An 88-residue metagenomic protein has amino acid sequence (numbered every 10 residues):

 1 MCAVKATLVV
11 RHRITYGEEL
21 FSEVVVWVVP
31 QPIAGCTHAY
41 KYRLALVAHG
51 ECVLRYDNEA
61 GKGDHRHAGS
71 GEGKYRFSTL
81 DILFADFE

Functional and structural regions predicted by a protein language model:
C2-H65: The feature represents the first ordered module of a protein
R66-S70: A short small-residue
G71-E88: Short, compact, well-ordered microdomains
